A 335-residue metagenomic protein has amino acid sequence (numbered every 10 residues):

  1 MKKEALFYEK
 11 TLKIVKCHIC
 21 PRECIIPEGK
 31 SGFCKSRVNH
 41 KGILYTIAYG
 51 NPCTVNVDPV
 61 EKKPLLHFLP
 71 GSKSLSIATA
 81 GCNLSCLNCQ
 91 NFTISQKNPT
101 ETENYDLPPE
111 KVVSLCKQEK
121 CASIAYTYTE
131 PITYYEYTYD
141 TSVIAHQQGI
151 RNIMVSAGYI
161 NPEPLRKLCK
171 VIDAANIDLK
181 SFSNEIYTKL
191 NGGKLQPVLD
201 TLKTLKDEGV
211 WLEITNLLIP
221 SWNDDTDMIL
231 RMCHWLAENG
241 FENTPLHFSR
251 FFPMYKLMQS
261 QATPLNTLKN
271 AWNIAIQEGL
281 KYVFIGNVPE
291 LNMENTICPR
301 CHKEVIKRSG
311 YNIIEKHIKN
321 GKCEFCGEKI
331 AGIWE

Functional and structural regions predicted by a protein language model:
M1-C17, P21-T79, F92-Q96, E294 (+1 more regions): N-terminal [4Fe-4S]-dependent radical SAM core
M1-E28, S221-E335: Auxiliary Fe-S-binding modules of radical SAM enzymes
K35, A78, T215, P299 (+1 more regions): Residues in well-ordered beta-strands of folded domains
G42-Y139, Q147: Extended interfacial segments that mediate partner engagement and assembly in macromolecular machines
L66-H67, R166, E315: Short secondary-structure boundary/capping segments
C86, I177, V283: Conserved, mostly hydrophobic/aromatic
D106-N266, A271-I274: Conserved AdoMet/S-adenosylmethionine-binding subsite of the radical SAM
